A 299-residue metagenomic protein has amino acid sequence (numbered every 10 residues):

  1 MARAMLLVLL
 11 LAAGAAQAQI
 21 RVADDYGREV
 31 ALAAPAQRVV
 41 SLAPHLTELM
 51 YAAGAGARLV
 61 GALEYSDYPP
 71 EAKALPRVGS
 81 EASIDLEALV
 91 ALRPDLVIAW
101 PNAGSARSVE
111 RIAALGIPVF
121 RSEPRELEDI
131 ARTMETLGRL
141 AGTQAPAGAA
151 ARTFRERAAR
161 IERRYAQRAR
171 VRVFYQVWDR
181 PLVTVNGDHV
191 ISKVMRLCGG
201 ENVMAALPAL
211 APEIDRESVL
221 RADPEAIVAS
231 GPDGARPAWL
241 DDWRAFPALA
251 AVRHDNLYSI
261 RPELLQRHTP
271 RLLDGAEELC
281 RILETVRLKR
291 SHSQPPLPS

Functional and structural regions predicted by a protein language model:
M1-V8: Sec-dependent signal peptide recognition, specifically the positively charged N-region followed immediately by
A13-A15: N-terminal signal peptide c-region/cleavage motif recognized by signal peptidases
A18-Q19: Boundary of Sec targeting at the N-terminus
V22, R28-E29, D95-L96, W100 (+3 more regions): Extracytoplasmic substrate-binding proteins
Q37-L92, L96-A103, V203, G231: A short, structured surface patch at a secondary-structure boundary
A43, P101-N102, V177, L207 (+3 more regions): Short secondary-structure boundary segments
L86-R93, L115, I214-D223: Short helices/loops that flank or line small-molecule/ion binding pockets
D188-A211, G231, Y258-S259: His/Asp/Glu-enriched short active-site or ligand-binding loop at hydrolase and phosphoryl-transfer sites
